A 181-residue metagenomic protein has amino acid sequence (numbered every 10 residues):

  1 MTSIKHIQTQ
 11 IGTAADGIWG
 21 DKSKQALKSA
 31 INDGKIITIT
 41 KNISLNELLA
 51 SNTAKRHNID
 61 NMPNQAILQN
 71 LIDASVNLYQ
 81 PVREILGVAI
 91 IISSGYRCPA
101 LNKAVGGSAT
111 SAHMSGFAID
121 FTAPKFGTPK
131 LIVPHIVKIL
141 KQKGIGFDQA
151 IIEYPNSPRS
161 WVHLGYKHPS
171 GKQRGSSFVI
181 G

Functional and structural regions predicted by a protein language model:
M1-I37: Short acidic, glycine/serine/threonine-rich helix-capping segments at coil-helix boundaries
M1-T2, I18-D21, Q65-D73, G127: Soluble non-cytosolic domains of exported or imported proteins
I4, K24, K28, V76-Y79 (+1 more regions): Extracytoplasmic/secreted envelope proteins and their assembly/folding machinery, especially bacterial periplasmic
A15, V88-G95, G146-E153: Surface-exposed patches in mature extracellular/periplasmic domains of secreted proteins
K35-L86: Active-site acidic/histidine clusters and adjacent loop/turn architecture that either coordinate catalytic ions
Y79-V105: Extended, low-complexity, intrinsically disordered C-terminal regulatory tails of eukaryotic serine/threonine kinases
V105-F121: Active-site microenvironments of hydrolase-like enzyme catalytic domains
S115, A123-G181: Catalytic cores and adjacent binding grooves of peptidoglycan-active enzymes
